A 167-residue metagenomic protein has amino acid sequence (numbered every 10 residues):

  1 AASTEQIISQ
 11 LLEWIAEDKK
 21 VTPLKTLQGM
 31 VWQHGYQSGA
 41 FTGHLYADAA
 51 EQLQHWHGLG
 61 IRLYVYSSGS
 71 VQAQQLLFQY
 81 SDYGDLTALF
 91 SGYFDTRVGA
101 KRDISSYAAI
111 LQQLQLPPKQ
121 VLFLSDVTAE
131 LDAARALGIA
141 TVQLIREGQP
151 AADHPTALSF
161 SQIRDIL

Functional and structural regions predicted by a protein language model:
A1-S38: A metal-dependent, Asp-based hydrolase signature
E17, S38-G43, T96-A100: Short acidic-aromatic active-site loops that bind/stabilize oxyanions
K25, Y46-A50, I104-A108: Short, well-ordered alpha-helical scaffold segments within catalytic/effector domains
G29, S38-S81: Substrate-recognition element of Asp-dependent hydrolases with the DxDx(T/V) motif
Q33, Q37, S70-Q72, T128-E130 (+1 more regions): Short, solvent-exposed loop/turn segments at secondary-structure junctions
L63-S70, Q75-A109, Q113: Extended hydrophobic/aromatic segments used for targeting, binding, or gating
S91-L167: Asp-based, Mg2+/Mn2+-dependent phosphohydrolase catalytic module
